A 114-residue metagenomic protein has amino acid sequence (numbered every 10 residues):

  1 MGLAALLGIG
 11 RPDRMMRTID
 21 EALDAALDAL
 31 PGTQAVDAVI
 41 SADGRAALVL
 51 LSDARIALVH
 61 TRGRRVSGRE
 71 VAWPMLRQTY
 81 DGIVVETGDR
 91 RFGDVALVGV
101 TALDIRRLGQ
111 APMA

Functional and structural regions predicted by a protein language model:
M1-E21: N-terminal signal-anchor transmembrane alpha helix of single-pass membrane proteins, serving as the membrane-anchoring
D20-V36: Membrane-cytosol interface motif
G32-R65: Acidic, Ser/Thr-rich low-complexity segments on the non-lumenal side of membrane proteins
T33, P74, V98-V100: Surface-exposed loop/turn and secondary-structure junction residues enriched for glycine/proline
V39, V49, A72-Q78: Short, exposed beta-strand/loop patches in secreted or surface proteins that constitute
V66-V71, D94-L97: A short, polar/proline- and glycine-enriched secondary-structure boundary/capping micro-motif
Q78-A114: Cytosol-/stroma-facing membrane-proximal "stalk/adaptor" domains immediately downstream of transmembrane anchors
